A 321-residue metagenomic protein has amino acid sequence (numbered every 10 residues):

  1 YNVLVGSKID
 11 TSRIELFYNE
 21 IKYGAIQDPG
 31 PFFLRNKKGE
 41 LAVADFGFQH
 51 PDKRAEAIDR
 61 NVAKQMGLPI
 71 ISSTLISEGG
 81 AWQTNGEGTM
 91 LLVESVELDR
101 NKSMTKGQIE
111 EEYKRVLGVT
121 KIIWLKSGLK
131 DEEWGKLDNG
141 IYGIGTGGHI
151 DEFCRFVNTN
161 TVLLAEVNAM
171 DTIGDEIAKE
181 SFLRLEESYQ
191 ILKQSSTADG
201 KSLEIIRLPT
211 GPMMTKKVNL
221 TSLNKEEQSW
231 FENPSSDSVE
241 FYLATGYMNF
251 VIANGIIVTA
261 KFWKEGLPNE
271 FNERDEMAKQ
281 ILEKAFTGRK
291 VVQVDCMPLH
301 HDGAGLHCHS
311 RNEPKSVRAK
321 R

Functional and structural regions predicted by a protein language model:
Y1-R321: Histidine/cysteine-enriched polar flanking segments
